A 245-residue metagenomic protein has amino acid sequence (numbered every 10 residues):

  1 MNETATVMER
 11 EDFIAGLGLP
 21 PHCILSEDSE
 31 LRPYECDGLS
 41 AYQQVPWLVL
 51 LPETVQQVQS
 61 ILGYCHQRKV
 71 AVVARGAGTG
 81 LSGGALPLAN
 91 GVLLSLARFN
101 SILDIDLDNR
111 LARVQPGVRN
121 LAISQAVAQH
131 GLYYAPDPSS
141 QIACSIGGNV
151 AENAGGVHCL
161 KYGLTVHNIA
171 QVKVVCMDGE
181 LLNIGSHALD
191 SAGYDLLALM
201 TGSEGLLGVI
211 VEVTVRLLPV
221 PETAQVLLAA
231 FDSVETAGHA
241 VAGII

Functional and structural regions predicted by a protein language model:
M1-G63, T79-R110, S139: N-terminal flexible segment immediately upstream of the FAD-binding catalytic core in FAD-dependent oxidoreductases
G16, G63-Y64, A126, G243: Alpha-helical scaffold elements within enzyme catalytic domains, especially in hydrolases
V70-A71, Y133: Residue-level detector of anion-binding/catalytic polar loops
V73-R75: Conserved PLP-anchoring active-site segment centered on the Schiff-base-forming lysine
S101-I105, L111-I245: FAD-binding subdomain of flavoenzyme oxidoreductases
